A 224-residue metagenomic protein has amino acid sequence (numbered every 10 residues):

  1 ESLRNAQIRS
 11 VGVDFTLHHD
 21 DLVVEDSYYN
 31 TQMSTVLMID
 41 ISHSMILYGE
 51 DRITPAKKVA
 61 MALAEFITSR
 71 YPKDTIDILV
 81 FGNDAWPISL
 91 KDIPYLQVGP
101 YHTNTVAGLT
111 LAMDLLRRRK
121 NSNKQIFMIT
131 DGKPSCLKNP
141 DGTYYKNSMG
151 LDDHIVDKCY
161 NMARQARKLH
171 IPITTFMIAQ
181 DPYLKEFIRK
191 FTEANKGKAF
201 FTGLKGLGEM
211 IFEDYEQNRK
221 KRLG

Functional and structural regions predicted by a protein language model:
E1-S44: Negatively charged sequence features
Q7, S89-I93, P140: Short acidic, glycine/serine/threonine-rich loops at helix termini
V13-F15, D74, K124, I171 (+1 more regions): A structural micro-motif
D21-L22, V59, G108-L111, K158-M162: Well-ordered alpha-helical segments embedded in enzymatic catalytic cores
V24-Y28, L116-R117, A163: Short, flexible, glycine/charge-rich loop motifs used to bind or transfer phosphoryl groups or to couple energy/partner
Y28-I93, G108-L109, M113-L115, S122-I129 (+1 more regions): Von Willebrand factor
G49-R52, Y95-N104, N147-D153: Flexible beta-alpha connector loops of hexameric P-loop NTPases
R119-N121, K133-C136, P140-G224: Von Willebrand factor type A / integrin I
